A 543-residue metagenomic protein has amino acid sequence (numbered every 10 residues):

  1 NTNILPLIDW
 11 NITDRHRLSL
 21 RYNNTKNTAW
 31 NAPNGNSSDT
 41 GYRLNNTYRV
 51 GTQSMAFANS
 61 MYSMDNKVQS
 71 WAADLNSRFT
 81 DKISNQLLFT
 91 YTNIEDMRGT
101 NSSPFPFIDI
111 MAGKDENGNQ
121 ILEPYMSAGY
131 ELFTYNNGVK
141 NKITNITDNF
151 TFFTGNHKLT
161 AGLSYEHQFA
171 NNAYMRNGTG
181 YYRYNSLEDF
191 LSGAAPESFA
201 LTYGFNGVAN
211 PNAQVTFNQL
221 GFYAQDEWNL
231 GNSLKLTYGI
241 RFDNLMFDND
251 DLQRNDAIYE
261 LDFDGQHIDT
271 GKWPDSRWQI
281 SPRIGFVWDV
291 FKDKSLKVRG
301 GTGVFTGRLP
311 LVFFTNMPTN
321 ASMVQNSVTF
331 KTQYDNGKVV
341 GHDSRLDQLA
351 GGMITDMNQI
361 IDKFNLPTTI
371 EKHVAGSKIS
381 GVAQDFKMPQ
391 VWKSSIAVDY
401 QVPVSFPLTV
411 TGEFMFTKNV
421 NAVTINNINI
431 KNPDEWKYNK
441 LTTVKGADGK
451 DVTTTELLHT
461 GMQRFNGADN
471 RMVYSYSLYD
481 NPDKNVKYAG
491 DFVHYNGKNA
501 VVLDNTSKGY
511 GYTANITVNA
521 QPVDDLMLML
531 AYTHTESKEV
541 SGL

Functional and structural regions predicted by a protein language model:
N1, A29-P33, I94-T100, A170-Y174 (+9 more regions): Outer-membrane beta-barrel proteins
N3, V68-S70, N141-N145, F217-Y223 (+5 more regions): Transmembrane beta-barrel architecture of outer-membrane proteins
P6-W10, A73-S77, I146-F152, F222-W228 (+4 more regions): Residues on the lipid-exposed face of transmembrane beta-strands in outer-membrane beta-barrel proteins
T13-R15, T80-S84, T154-G155, G231 (+6 more regions): Outer-membrane beta-barrel channels and translocator barrels
D14-Q225, G265, N427, D434-G467: Replace "related TpsB outer-membrane translocases also match" with "some related outer-membrane beta-barrels such as
L20-N24, L87-N93, A161-H167, Y238-N244 (+3 more regions): Transmembrane beta-barrel strands of outer-membrane/channel proteins
D251-S281, G285-V501: Solvent-exposed loop/turn elements at secondary-structure boundaries
I268, K272, K508-T513, D524-L543: C-terminal extracellular loops and terminal segments of Gram-negative outer membrane beta-barrel proteins
